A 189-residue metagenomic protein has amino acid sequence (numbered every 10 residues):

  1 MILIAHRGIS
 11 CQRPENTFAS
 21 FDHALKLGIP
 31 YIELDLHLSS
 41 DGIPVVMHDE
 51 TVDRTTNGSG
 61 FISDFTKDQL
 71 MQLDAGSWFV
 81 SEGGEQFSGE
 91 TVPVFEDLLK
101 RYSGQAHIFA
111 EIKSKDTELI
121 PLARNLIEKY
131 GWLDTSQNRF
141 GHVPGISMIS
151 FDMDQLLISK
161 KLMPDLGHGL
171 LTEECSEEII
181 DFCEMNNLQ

Functional and structural regions predicted by a protein language model:
M1-Q189: Phosphate-group recognition and catalysis centered on beta-loop-alpha active-site segments
